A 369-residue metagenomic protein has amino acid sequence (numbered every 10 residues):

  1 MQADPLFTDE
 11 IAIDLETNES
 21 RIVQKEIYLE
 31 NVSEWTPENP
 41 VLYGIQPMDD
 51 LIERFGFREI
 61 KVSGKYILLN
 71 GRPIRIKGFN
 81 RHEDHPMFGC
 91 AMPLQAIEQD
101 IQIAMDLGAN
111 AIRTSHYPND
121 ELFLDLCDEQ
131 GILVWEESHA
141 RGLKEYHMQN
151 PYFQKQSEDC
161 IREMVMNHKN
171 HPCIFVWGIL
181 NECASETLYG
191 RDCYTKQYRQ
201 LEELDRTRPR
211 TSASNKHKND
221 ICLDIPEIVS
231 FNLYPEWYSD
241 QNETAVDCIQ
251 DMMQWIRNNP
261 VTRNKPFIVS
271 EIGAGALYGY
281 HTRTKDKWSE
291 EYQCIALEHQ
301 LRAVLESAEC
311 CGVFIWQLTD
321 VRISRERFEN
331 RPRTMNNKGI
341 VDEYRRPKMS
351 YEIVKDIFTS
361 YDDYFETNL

Functional and structural regions predicted by a protein language model:
M1-V134, C160, M166, C173-V176 (+5 more regions): Secreted/periplasmic carbohydrate-active enzymes, especially glycoside hydrolases
S33, H82-Q95, I103, L107-S115 (+5 more regions): The substrate-binding groove and active-site-proximal loops of carbohydrate-active enzymes, especially glycoside
P86, F123-L124, Y146-H147, C222 (+2 more regions): Short Asp/Glu-rich motifs
Y117, H139, L180-A184, R206 (+4 more regions): Catalytic metal-binding/acid-base residues of hydrolase active sites
D128-L133, H147-E158, R162, D192-C193 (+1 more regions): Aromatic- and acidic-residue-enriched segments that line the glycan-binding/catalytic groove of carbohydrate-active
G131-S138, I228-Y234: Short hydrophobic/aromatic-enriched beta-strand-loop microsegments
H147-H168, M252-N258, T262-R263, V269: Ligand-binding grooves and catalytic loops that recognize ribose/phosphate and carbohydrate rings, and esterified lipid
C173-W177, Y198-Q200, T211, N219-P226 (+1 more regions): Substrate-binding clefts and catalytic carboxylate motifs of secreted carbohydrate-active enzymes
